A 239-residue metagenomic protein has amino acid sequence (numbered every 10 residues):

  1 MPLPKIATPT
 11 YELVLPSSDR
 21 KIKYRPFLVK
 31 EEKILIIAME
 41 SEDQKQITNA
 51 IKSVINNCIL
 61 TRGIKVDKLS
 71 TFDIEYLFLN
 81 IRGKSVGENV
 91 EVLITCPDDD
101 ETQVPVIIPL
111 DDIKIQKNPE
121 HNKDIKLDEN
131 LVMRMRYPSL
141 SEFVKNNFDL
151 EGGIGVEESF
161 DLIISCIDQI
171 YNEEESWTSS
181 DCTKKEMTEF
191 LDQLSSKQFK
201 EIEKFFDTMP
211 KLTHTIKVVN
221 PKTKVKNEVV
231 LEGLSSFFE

Functional and structural regions predicted by a protein language model:
M1-E239: Long C-terminal interaction/binding lobes of large macromolecular proteins
